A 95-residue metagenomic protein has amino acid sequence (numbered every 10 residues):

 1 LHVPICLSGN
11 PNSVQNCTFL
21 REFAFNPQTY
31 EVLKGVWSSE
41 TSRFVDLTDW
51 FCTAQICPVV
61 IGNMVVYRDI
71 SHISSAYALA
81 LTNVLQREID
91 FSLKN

Functional and structural regions predicted by a protein language model:
L1-N95: Extracellular glycan-modifying ectodomains
